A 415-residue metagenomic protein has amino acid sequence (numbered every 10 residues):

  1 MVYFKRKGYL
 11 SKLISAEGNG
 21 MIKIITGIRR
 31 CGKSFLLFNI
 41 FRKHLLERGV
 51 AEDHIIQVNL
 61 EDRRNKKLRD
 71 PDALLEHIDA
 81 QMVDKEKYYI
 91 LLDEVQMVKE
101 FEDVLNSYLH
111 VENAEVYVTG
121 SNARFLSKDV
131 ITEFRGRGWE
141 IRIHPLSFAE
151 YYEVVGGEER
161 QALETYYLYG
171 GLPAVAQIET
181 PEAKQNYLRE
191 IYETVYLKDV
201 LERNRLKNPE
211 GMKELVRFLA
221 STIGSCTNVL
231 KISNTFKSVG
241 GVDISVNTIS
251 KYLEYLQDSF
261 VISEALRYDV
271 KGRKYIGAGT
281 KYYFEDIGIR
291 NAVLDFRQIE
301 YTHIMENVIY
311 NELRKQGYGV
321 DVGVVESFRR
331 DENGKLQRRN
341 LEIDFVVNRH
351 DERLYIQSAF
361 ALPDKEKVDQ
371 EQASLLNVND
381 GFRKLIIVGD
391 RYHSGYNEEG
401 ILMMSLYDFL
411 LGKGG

Functional and structural regions predicted by a protein language model:
V2, T26, F35, L46 (+3 more regions): A cross-kingdom feature that marks ATP-driven nucleic-acid transaction machinery
V2-G18: Pre-Walker A adenine-sensing motif
Y3, A149-E326: Interdomain hinge/linker elements that couple catalytic modules in large macromolecular machines
G20-F38: Walker A/P-loop nucleotide-binding motif
L46-D62: Conserved catalytic segments around the Walker B and adjacent sensor/switch elements of P-loop NTPase domains
Q57-K85: Short glycine-rich substrate-engagement loop in P-loop NTPases that contacts/grips substrate
E115-S121, R142: Structural recognition of the conserved hydrophobic beta-strand(s) that form the central parallel beta-sheet of P-loop
R124-W139, V154-G156: Short regulatory helix/loop adjacent to the ATP-binding pocket of P-loop NTPases
